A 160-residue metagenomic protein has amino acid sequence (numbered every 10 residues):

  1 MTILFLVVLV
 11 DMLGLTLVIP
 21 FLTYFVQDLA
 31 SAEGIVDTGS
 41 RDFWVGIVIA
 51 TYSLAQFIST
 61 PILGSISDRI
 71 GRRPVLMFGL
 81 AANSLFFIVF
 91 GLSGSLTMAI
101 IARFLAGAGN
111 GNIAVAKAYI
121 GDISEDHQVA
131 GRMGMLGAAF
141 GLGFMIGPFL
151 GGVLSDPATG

Functional and structural regions predicted by a protein language model:
M1-D28: Pair of pore-lining "gating" transmembrane helices in MFS-fold secondary transporters
L9, F86, T97-G111: Hydrophobic core of transmembrane alpha-helices in multi-pass small-molecule transporters, especially MFS/SLC-type
F25-Q56: Extracellular/periplasmic helix-loop-helix junction of adjacent transmembrane segments in MFS-like secondary
V26-Q27, I66-S67, V153-T159: Interfacial helix-cap and linker-helix signal at transmembrane-aqueous boundaries of multi-pass secondary transporters
S53-P61, G111, F144-M145: Residue-level signature of mid-helix packing/kink "hotspots" within the transmembrane helices of 12-pass Major
F57-G94: Conserved MFS/SLC helix-loop-helix module at the cytosolic interface between two early adjacent transmembrane helices
A102-G141: Cytoplasmic helix-loop-helix junction between adjacent transmembrane helices in 12-TM secondary transporters
A139-G160: Helix-loop-helix hairpin linking two adjacent transmembrane segments in secondary transporters
